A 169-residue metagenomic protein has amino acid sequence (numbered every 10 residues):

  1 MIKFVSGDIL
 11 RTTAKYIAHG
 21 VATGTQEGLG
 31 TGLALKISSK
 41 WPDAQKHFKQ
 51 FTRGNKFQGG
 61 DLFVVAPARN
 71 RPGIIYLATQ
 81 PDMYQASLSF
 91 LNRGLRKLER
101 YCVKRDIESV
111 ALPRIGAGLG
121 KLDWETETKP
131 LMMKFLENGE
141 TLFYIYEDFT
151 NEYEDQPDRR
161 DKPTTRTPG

Functional and structural regions predicted by a protein language model:
M1-G169: Macrodomain-like recognition of ADP-ribose-binding/processing modules
